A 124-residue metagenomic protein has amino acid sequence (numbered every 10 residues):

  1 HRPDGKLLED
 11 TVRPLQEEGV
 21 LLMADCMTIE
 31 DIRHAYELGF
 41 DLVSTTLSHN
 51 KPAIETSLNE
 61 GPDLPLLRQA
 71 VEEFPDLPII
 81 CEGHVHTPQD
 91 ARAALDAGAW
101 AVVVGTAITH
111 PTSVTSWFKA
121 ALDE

Functional and structural regions predicted by a protein language model:
H1-L15, I29-H34, K51-V71, P88-R92 (+1 more regions): Active-site-adjacent beta->alpha loops and helix N-cap segments on the catalytic face of soluble alpha/beta enzymes
P14-A24, E73-E82: Short beta-strand/loop segments at the ligand-binding rim of alpha/beta enzyme cores
E17-E18, L38, E73-F74, A97 (+1 more regions): Alpha-helix C-cap/termination motif
G19-L21, S57, G105: Flexible, glycine/proline-enriched loop segments at strand-loop-helix junctions that form or flank small-ligand binding
T28-G39, C81, V85-V104: Catalytic cores of alpha/beta
D41-S48: Non-cysteine beta-strand/loop elements that form the S-adenosyl-L-methionine
E124: Charged C-terminal helix
